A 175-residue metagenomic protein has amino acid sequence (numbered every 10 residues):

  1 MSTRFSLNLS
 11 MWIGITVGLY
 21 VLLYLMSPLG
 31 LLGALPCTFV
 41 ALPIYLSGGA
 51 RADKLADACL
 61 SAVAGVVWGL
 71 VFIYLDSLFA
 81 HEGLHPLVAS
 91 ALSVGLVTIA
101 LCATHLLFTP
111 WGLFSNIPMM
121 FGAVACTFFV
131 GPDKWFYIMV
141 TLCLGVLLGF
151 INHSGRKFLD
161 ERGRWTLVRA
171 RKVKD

Functional and structural regions predicted by a protein language model:
M1-R4, K174: Short, Lys/Arg-rich, polar N-terminal cytosolic tail immediately upstream of the first transmembrane signal-anchor
M1-S2, I15-S27, Y45-D57, V71-G83 (+3 more regions): Short juxtamembrane and helix-loop transition motifs at transmembrane-helix boundaries in membrane proteins
L7, M11-L23, L55-L75, V88-T104 (+2 more regions): Hydrophobic, lipid-facing residues on alpha-helical transmembrane segments of integral membrane proteins
G14, G30-G49, G95-G131: Pore- and pathway-forming membrane helices of multi-pass small-molecule/ion transporters and channels
L22-T38, H81-G95: Structural signature of hydrophobic alpha-helical transmembrane segments
T109-E161: A generic hydrophobic-segment detector
D160-D175: Short, highly charged, low-complexity non-transmembrane loops/tails of multi-pass membrane proteins
